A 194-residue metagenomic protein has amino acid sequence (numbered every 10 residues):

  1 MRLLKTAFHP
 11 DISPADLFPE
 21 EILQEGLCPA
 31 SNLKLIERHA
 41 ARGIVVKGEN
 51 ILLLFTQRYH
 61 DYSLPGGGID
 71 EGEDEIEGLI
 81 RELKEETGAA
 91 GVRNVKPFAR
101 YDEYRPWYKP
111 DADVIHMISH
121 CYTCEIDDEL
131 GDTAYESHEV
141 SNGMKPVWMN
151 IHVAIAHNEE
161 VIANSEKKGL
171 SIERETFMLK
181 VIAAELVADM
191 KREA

Functional and structural regions predicted by a protein language model:
M1-R42, G48: Acidic, metal-coordinating catalytic segment for phosphate/diphosphate chemistry, firing primarily on the Nudix
L35, D61-Y62, E103-P106: Short, solvent-exposed loop/turn segments at secondary-structure junctions
L35-E37, D111-I118, H138-G143: A generic structural micro-feature
V46-A89: Conserved Nudix-box catalytic region and its N-terminal flanking loop in Nudix hydrolases and closely related
G48-N50, E125-L130, I151-V153: Short loop segments at secondary-structure junctions
A90-R100: A short coil-to-beta-strand element that immediately follows conserved catalytic motifs
E103-T133, V147: Active-site-adjacent beta-strand/loop module that shapes the phosphate/pyrophosphate-binding cleft
G131-A194: Nudix hydrolase/Nudix homology domain
